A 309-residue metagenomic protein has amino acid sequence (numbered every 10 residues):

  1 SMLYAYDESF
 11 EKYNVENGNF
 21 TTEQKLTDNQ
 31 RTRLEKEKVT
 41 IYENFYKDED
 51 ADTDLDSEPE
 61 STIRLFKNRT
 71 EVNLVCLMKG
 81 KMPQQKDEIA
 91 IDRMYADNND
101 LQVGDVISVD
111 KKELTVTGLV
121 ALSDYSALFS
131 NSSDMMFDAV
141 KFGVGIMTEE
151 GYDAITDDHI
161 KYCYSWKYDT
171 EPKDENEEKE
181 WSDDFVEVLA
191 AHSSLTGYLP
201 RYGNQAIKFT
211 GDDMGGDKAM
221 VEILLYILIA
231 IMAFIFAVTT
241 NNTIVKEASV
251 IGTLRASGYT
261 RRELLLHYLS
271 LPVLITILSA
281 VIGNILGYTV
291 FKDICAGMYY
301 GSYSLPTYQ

Functional and structural regions predicted by a protein language model:
S1-A233, N242, A296-G301, L305: Membrane transport/envelope proteins' first extracytoplasmic loop
V106, T253-L254: Short alpha-helical segment immediately N-terminal to, or the first helix within, an HTH/HTH-like DNA-binding domain
V120, H267-Y268: DNA major-groove recognition helix of helix-turn-helix
Y226-I229, L269, V273, I277: Residue-level signature of the transmembrane alpha-helical core of multi-pass small-molecule transporters
I235-V238, Y268: Short hydrophobic/aromatic, small-residue-rich stretches within specific transmembrane helices of secondary active
A237-S249, V273-L305, Q309: Small-residue-rich transmembrane alpha-helices
